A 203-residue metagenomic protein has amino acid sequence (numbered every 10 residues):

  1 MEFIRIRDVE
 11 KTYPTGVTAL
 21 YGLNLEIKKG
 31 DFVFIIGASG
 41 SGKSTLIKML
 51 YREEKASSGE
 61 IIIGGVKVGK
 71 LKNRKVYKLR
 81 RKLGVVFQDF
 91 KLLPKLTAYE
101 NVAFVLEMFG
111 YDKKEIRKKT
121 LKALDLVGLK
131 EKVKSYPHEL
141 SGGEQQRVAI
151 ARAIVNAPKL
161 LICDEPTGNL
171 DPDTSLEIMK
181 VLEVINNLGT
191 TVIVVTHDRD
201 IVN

Functional and structural regions predicted by a protein language model:
Y51: Helix-to-loop junction immediately C-terminal to a conserved catalytic motif
G59-K67, L79: Conserved ABC transporter NBD signature motif
L96-A103: Short coil-to-helix segment of the ABC ATPase nucleotide-binding domain corresponding to the Q-loop/switch region
Y136-L140, E144-Q146: Conserved ABC ATPase signature
I150: Hydrophobic anchor residue at the start of the ABC signature
V155-K159: A short, proline-enriched helix->beta-strand linker immediately N-terminal to the Walker B motif in ABC-type P-loop
L161-D164: Catalytic Walker B motif of ABC-type/P-loop ATPase nucleotide-binding domains
